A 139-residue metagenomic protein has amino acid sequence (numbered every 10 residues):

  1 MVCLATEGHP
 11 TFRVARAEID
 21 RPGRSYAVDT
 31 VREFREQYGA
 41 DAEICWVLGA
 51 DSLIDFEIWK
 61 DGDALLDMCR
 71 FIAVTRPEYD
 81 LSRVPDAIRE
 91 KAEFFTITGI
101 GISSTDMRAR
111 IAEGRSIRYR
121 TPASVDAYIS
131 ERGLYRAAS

Functional and structural regions predicted by a protein language model:
M1-S139: Nucleotidyltransferase catalytic core that binds NTPs
